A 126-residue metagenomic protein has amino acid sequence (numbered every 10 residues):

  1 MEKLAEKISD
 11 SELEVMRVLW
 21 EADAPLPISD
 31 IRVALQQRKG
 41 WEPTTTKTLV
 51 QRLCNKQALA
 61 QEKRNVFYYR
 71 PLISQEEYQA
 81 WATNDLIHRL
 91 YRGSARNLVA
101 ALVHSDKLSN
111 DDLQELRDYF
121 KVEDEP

Functional and structural regions predicted by a protein language model:
M1-V18, A22, P126: Short alpha-helical segments that sit at the start of domains
K7-S11, R64-A82: Short, cationic-aromatic polyanion-contact patches
P25-A34: Short acidic, hydrophobic short linear motifs in intrinsically disordered regions
V33-W41: Short helix-coil junctions and helix-kink-helix linkers
K47-Q51: Short, hydrophobic-biased segments on the C-terminal half of alpha helices that form "recognition helices"
Q57: Glycine-centered, phosphate/nucleic-acid-interacting loop/turn motifs that mediate DNA/RNA or nucleotide
T83-D124: Amphipathic alpha-helical dimerization/coiled-coil segments that flank or bridge DNA-binding/regulatory modules
